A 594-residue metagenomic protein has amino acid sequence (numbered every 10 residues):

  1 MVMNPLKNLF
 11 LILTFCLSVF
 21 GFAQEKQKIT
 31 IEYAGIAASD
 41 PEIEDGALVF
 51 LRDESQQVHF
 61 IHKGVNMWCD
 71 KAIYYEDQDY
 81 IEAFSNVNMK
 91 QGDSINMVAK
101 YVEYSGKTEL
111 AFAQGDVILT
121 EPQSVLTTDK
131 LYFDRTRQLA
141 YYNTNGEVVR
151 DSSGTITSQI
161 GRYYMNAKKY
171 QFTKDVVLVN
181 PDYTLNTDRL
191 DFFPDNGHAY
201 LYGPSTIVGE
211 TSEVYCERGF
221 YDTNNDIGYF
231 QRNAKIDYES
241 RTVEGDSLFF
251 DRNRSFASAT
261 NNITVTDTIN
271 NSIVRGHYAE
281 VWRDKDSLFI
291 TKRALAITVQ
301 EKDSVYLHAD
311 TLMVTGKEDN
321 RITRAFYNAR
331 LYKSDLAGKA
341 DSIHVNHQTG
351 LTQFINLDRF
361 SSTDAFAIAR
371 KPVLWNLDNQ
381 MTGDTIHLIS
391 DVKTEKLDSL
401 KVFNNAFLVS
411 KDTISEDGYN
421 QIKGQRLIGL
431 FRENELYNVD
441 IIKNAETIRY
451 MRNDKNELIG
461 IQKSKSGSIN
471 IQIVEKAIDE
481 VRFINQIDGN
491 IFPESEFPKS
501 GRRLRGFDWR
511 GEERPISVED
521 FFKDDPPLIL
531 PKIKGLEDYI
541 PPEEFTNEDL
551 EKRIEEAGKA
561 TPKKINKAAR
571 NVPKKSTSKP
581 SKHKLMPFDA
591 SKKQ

Functional and structural regions predicted by a protein language model:
M1-F10: Bacterial N-terminal signal peptides that target proteins for export
F10-S18: Bacterial N-terminal signal peptides
F20-F22: Conserved adenosine/adenylate-binding substructure
Q24-Q594: N-terminal amphipathic/hydrophobic interface segments
